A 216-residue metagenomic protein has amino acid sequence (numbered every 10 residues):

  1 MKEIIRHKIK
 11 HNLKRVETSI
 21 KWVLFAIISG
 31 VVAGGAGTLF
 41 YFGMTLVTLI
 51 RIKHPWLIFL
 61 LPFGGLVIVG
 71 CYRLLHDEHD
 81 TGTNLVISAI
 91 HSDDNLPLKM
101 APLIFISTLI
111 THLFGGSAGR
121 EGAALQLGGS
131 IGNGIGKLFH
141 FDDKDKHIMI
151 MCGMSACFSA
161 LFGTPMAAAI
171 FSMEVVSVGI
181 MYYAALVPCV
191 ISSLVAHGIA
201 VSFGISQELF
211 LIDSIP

Functional and structural regions predicted by a protein language model:
M1-P216: Alpha-helical transmembrane segments and immediately membrane-proximal extracytoplasmic
